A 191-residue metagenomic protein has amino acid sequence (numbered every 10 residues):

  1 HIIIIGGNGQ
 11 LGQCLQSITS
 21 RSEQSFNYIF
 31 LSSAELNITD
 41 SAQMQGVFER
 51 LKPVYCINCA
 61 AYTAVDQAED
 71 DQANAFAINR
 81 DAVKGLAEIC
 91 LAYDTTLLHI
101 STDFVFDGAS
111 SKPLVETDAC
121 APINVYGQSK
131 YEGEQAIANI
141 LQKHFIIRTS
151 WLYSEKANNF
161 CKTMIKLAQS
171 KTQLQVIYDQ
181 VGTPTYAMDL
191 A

Functional and structural regions predicted by a protein language model:
H1-R21: N-terminal Rossmann NAD(P)H-binding glycine-rich loop of SDR-like oxidoreductase domains
I5, L31, C56-A60, L97-T102 (+2 more regions): SDR active-site strand-loop-helix element
S22, L51, A92-Y93, I140: Helix C-cap/helix->beta junction micro-motif
I29-A42: Rossmann-fold cofactor-recognition segment
S41-R80, L91: NAD(P)H-binding glycine-rich loop region in Rossmannoid oxidoreductase-like domains and their noncatalytic homologs
D66-A73, G108-K112, A157-N158: Conserved catalytic-core motifs of eukaryotic protein kinase domains, centered on the activation segment
A77, A82-G85, V105-I147, W151-L152: Catalytic helix-loop patch of NAD(P)-dependent Rossmann-fold dehydrogenases
Q135-P184, M188-D189: NAD(P)-dependent short-chain dehydrogenase/reductase
